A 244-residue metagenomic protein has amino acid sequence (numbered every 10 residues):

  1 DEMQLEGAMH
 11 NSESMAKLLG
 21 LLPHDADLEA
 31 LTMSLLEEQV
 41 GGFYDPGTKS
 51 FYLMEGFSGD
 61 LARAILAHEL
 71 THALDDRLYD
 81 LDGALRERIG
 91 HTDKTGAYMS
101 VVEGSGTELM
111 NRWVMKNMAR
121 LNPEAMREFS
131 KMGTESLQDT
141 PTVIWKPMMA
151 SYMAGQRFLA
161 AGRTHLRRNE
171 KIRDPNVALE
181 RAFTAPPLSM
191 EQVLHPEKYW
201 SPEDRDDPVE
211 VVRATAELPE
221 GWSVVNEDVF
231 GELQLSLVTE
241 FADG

Functional and structural regions predicted by a protein language model:
D1-D27: A metal-dependent hydrolase signature that marks the N-terminal structural subdomain at the beginning of catalytic folds
D1-N11, R88-D93, E124-E135, P186: Acidic helix-start/capping segments at beta-turn-to-alpha-helix junctions
E2-G7, D27-T48: Catalytic zinc-binding patch centered on the HExxH motif and its immediate surroundings that defines zinc-dependent
F51-A67, A97-Y98: Short pre-active-site segment immediately N-terminal to the catalytic Zn-binding motif
A64-L81, G106-T107, L159: Active-site recognition of the HExxH zinc-binding catalytic motif
D76-D82, R86-R127: Post-HExxH zinc-binding segment in Zn-dependent metallohydrolases
L109-T134, R163-T184: Short helix/loop segments within enzyme catalytic domains that coordinate or immediately flank catalytic cofactors
D139-G244: Pan-zinc metallopeptidase signature
